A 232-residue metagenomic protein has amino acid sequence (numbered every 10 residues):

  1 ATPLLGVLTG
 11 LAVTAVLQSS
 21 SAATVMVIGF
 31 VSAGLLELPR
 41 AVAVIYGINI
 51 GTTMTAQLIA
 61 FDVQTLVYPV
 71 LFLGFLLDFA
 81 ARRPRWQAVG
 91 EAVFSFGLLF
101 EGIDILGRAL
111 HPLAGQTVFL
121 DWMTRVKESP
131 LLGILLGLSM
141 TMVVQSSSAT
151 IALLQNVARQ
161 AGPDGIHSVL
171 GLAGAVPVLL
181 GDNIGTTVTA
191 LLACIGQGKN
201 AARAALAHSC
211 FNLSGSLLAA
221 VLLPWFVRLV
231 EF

Functional and structural regions predicted by a protein language model:
A1, R82-G90, Q197-A207: Interfacial helix-loop-helix linkers and transmembrane-helix boundary segments in multi-pass membrane proteins
A1, V93-S139, V157, D164-S168: Helix-loop-helix hairpins and the membrane-proximal interhelical loops of multi-pass alpha-helical transport proteins
G10, T14, V25, P39-I48 (+7 more regions): Alpha-helical transmembrane segments of multi-pass membrane proteins, especially transporters and channels
T14-L17, V25-T53, Q57-L66, L77-D78 (+3 more regions): Membrane-interfacial helix-loop connectors
T53, Q57, D62-L66, F100-I105 (+4 more regions): Mid-bilayer segments of alpha-helical transmembrane spans in multi-pass integral membrane proteins that mediate
L66-G74, V89-L98, I134, L153: Hydrophobic mid-bilayer segments of alpha-helices in multi-pass membrane transport proteins, especially secondary
L77-R82, L98-P112, V144, L223-V227: Structural signal for alpha-helical transmembrane segments and their membrane-water exit/capping regions in multi-pass
I103, A114-V126, V169, A193-F232: Transmembrane alpha-helical segments and their short flanking loops that form helix-hairpins/helix-helix interfaces
